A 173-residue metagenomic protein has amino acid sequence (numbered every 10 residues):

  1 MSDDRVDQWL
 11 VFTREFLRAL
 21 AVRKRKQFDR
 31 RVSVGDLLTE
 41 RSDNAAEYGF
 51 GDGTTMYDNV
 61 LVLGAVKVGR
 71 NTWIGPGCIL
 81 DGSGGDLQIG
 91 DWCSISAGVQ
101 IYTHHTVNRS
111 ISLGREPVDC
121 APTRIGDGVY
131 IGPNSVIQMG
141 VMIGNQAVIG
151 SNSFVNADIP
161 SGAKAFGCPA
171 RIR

Functional and structural regions predicted by a protein language model:
M1-A46, G51-G53, W92, T106-N108 (+5 more regions): Terminal amphipathic alpha-helical/low-complexity segments used for targeting or macromolecular assembly
R18, G132-P133, S151: Short secondary-structure transition/capping segments
R31-L38, Y57-V68, W73-M142, C168-P169: Flexible, glycine/small-residue-enriched loop-and-beta-strand segment within the central core of proteins
S42, D52, D58-V60, S151: Short, functionally important structural connectors and interaction interfaces within domains
W73, Y130, V148, F154 (+1 more regions): Short-chain dehydrogenase/reductase
A157: Short helix N-cap motif at coil->helix boundaries in the Bergerat
